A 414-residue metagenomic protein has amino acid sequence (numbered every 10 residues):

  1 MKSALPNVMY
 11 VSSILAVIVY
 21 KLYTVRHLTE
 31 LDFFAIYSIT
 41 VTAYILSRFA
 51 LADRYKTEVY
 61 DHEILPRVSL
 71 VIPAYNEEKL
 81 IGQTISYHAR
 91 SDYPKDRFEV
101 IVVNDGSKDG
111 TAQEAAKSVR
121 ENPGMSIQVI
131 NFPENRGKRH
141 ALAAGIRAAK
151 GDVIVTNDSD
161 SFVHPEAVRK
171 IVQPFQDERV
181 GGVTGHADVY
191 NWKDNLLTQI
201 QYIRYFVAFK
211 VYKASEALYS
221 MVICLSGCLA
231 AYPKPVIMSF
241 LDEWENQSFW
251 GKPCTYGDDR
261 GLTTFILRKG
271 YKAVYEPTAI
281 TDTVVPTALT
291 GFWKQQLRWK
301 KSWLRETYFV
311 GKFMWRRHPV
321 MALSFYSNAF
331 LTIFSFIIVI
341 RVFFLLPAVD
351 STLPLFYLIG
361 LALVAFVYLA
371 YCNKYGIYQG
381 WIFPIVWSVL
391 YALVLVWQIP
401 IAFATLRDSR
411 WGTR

Functional and structural regions predicted by a protein language model:
M1, M314-L323, P347-D350: Short juxtamembrane and helix-loop transition motifs at transmembrane-helix boundaries in membrane proteins
M1-M9: N-terminal membrane topogenic signal
I18-D53, V59-E63, F325-S409: Membrane-embedded multi-pass helical conduit in multi-pass membrane proteins, especially envelope-biosynthetic
H62-M314: Non-transmembrane catalytic domains and loops of membrane-associated enzymes and transporters that build or traffic
S107, A322-F325: Secondary-structure capping and boundary motifs in well-ordered enzyme cores
G137, R317-M321, G376-I377, W381: Alpha-helix capping and helix-coil boundary motifs
R410-R414: Short, charged juxtamembrane terminal tails flanking transmembrane helices
